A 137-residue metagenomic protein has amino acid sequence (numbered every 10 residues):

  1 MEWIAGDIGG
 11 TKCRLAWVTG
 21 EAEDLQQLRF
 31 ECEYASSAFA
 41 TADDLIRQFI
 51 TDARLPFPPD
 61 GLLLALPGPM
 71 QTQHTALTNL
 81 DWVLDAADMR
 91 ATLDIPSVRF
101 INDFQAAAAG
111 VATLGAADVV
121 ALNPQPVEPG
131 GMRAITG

Functional and structural regions predicted by a protein language model:
E2-Q48: Short glycine-rich, Thr/Ser-proximal phosphate-binding strand/loop in the N-terminal lobe of ATP-dependent enzymes
W3-D7, G61-L63, R99, M132-G137: Short glycine-aspartate micro-motif
T11-K12, P67-M70, R133: Gly/Ser/Thr-rich beta-alpha loop segments that engage phosphate groups in nucleotides
E21-R29, T51-F57, V127-P129: Short, glycine- and charge-enriched coil/turn segments that flank and shape catalytic ligand pockets
E33, L64, Q125-V127: Extended interaction regions within the primary functional domain
F49-T51, A86, V120-P124: A generic local structural motif
A53-F100, Q105-A117: Short beta-strand-loop/turn "lid" adjacent to the catalytic site in phosphate-handling enzymes
A109-I135: A gly/proline- and charged-residue-enriched helix-loop-helix capping module
